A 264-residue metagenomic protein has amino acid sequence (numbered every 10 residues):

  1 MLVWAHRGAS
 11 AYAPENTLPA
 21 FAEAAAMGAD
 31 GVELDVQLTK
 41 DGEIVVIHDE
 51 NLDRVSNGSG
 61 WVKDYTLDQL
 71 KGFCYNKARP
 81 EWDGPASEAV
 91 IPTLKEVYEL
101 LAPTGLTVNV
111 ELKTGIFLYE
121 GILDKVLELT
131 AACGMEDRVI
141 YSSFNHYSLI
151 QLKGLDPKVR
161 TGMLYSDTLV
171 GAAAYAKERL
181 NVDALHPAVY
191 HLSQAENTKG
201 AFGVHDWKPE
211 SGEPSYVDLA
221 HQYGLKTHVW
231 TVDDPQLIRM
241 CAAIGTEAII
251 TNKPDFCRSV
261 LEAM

Functional and structural regions predicted by a protein language model:
M1-M264: Phosphate-group recognition and catalysis centered on beta-loop-alpha active-site segments
